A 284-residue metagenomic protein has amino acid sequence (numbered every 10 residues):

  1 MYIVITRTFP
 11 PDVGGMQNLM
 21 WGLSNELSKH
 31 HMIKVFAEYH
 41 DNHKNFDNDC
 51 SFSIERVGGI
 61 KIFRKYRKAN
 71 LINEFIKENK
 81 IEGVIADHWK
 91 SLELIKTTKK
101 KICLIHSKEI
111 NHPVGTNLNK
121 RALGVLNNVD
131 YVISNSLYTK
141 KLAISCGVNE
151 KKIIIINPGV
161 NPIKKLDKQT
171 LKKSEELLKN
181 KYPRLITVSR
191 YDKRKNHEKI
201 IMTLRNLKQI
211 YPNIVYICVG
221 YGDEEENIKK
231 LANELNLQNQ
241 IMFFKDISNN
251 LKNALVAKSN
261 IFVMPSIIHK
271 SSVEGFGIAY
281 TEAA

Functional and structural regions predicted by a protein language model:
T6-V13, L19-R64: N-terminal strand-loop element at the rim of the active site of nucleotide-sugar-dependent glycosyltransferases
D12, F63, S91-E93, I102-L118 (+1 more regions): A short, histidine- and acid-enriched strand-loop-helix "catalytic/donor-clamping" loop that lines the nucleotide-sugar
I85-S91: Short His-centered aromatic/hydrophobic patch
I133, L177-K195, I201-L204, K208 (+1 more regions): Conserved donor-binding/catalytic core segment of Leloir-type glycosyltransferases
Y138, G159: Carbohydrate-associated surface elements
K165-K179: A short helix/loop element that forms part of the nucleotide-sugar donor recognition site in Leloir-type
Y182, I217-V219, E226-I247, L251 (+1 more regions): Nucleotide-activated donor-binding/catalytic signature segment of Leloir-type glycosyltransferases, i.e., the conserved
A257-S272: Acidic donor-binding loop of glycosyltransferase active sites
